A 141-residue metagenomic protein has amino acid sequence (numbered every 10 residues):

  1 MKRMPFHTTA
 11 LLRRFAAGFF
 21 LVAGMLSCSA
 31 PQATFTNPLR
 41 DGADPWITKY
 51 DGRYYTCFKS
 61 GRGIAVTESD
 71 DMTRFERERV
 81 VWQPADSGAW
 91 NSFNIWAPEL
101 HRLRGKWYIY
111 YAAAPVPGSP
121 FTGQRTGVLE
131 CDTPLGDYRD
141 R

Functional and structural regions predicted by a protein language model:
M1-M4, M25, M72: Detector for methionine-enriched segments
R3-A16: Bacterial N-terminal signal peptides that target proteins for export
F15, C28-R141: Carbohydrate-active catalytic/glycan-binding domains of CAZyme proteins, especially the secreted or lumenal ectodomains
F20-L21, T56: Enrichment for repetitive, rod-forming helical segments
L21-S29: Hydrophobic h-region of N-terminal signal peptides that target proteins for export in Gram-negative bacteria
